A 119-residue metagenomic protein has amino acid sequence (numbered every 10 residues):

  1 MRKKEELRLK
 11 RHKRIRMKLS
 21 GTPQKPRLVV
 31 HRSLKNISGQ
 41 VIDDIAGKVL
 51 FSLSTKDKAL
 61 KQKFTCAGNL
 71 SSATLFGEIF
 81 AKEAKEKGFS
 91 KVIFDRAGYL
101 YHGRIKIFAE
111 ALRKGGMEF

Functional and structural regions predicted by a protein language model:
M1-F119: Ribosome large-subunit tunnel/peptidyl-transferase-proximal elements
